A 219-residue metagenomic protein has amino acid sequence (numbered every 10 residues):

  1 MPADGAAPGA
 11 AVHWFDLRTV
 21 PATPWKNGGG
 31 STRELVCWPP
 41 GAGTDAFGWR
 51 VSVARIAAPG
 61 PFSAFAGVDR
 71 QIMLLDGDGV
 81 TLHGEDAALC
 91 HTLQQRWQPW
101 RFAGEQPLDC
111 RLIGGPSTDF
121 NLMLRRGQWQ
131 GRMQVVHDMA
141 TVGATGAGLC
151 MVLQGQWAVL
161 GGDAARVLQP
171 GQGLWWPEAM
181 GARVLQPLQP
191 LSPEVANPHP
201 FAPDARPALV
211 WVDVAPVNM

Functional and structural regions predicted by a protein language model:
M1-M219: Jelly-roll (double-stranded beta-helix
